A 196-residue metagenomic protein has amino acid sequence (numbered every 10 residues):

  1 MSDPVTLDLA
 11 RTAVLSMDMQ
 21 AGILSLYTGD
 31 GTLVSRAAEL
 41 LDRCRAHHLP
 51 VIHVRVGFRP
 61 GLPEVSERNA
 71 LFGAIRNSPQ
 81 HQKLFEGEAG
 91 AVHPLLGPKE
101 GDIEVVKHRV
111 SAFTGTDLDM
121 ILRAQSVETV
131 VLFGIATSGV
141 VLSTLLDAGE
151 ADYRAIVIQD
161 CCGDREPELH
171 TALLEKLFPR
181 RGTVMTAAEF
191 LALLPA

Functional and structural regions predicted by a protein language model:
M1-A13, E39-H47, A74-A196: Active-site-adjacent betaalpha module
A13-M19: Acidic-leg catalytic submotif of subtilisin-like serine proteases
S16, V51-R55, V106-K107: Short, conserved beta-strand edge motifs with alternating hydrophobic and charged residues
M19, V56-F58, D160: Active-site loop/turn elements of alpha/beta-hydrolase fold enzymes, especially the short glycine-/histidine-rich
A21-S25: Short acidic, Gly/Ser-rich segments with clustered Asp/Glu that frequently serve as metal-coordination loops in enzyme
Y27-C44: …and closely analogous acidic/polar surface helices at protein-protein or active-site interfaces in A-domain-like
C44-P63: Von Willebrand factor
E64-F72: Short, flexible, mixed-charge acidic loops at enzyme active sites
